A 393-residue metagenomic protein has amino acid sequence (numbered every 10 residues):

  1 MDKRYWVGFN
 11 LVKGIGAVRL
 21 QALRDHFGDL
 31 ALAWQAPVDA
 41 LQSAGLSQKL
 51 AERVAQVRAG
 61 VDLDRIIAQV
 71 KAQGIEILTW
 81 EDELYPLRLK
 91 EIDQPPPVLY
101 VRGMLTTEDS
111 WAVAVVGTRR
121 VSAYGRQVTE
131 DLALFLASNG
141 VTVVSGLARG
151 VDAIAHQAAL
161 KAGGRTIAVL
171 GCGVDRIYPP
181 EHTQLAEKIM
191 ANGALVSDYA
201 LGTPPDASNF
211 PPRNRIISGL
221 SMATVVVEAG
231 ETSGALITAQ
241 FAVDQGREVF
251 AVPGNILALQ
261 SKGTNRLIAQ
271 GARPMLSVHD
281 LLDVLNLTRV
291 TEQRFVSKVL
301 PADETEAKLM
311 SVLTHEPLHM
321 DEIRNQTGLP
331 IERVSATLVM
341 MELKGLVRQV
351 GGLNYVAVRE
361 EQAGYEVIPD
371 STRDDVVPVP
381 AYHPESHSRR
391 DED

Functional and structural regions predicted by a protein language model:
M1-L84, M320, K344-L346, G351-R359 (+3 more regions): Short, small/acidic-rich helices and loops at N termini and domain boundaries of DNA replication/processing enzymes
D2-K3, T79-D393: Glycine-biased, small-residue-rich flexible motifs in mid-sequence functional cores and linkers
